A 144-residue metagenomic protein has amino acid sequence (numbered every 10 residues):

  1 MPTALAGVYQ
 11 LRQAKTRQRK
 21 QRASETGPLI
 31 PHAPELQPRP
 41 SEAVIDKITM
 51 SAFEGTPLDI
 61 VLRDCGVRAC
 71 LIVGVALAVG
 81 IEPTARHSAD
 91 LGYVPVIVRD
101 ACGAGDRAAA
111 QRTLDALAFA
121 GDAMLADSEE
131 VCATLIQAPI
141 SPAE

Functional and structural regions predicted by a protein language model:
M1-L5: Von Willebrand factor
Q10: Beta-strand scaffold of nucleotide-dependent catalytic cores
Q13-E144: Active-site-adjacent betaalpha module
